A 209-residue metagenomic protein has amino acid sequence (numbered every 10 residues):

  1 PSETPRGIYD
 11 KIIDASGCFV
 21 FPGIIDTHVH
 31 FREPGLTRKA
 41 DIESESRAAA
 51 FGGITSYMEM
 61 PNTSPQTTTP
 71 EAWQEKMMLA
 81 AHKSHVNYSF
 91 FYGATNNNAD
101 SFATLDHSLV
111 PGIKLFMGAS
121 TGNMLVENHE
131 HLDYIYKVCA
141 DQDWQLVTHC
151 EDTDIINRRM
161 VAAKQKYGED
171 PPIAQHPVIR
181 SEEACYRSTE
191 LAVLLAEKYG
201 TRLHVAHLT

Functional and structural regions predicted by a protein language model:
P1-F21: Histidine-rich, glycine-flanked metal-binding segment
I8-Y9, S84-N87, Y199-T201: A short helix-to-beta-strand connector/capping loop
S16, I24, E33-L36: Active-site-flanking structural segment that lines cofactor/substrate pockets
C18, L36-F90, A94-P111, H129-D141 (+1 more regions): Alpha-helical scaffold segments that flank or form the walls of functional sites
G23-V29, Y57-E59, Y88-Y92, P111-L115 (+2 more regions): Hydrophobic faces of well-ordered beta-strands that scaffold small-molecule active sites in alpha/beta enzyme cores
D26-V29, I54-E59, H85, K166-P177: Gly-rich Lys/Arg/Thr-decorated short loops/hinges at beta-loop-alpha junctions or inter-strand turns that position
F31-E33, D152: Short active-site segment of divalent metal-dependent hydrolases/proteases that encodes the spacing between
D100-T209: Histidine/acidic residue-rich metal-binding segments in metalloenzymes
